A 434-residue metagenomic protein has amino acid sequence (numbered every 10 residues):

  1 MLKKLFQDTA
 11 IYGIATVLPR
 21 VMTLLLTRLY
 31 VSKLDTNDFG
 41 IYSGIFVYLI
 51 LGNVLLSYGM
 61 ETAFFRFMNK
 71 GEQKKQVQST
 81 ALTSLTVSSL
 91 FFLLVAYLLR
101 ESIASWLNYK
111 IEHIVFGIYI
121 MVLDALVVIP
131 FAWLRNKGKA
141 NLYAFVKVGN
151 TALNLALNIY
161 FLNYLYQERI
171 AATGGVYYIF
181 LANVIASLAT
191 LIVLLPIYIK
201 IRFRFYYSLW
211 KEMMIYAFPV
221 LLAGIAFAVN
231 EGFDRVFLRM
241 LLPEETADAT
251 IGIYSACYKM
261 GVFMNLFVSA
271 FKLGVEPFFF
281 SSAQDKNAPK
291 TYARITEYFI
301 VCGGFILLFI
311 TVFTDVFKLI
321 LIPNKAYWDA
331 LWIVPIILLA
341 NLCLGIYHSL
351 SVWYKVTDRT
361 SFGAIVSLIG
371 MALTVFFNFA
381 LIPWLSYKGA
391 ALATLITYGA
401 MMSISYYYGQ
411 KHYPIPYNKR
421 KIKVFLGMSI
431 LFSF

Functional and structural regions predicted by a protein language model:
M1-L5, A172-I179, I192-E231, G274 (+2 more regions): Interhelical loop/hinge segments that connect adjacent transmembrane helices in multipass membrane
K3-E61, S89-L99, I120-M121, N154-L155 (+2 more regions): Signature of the first transmembrane helix
Q7-P19, I45, I50, V54-E101 (+5 more regions): Membrane-water interface segments that mark the loop-to-transmembrane alpha-helix transition
L24-D38, A104, I225-F263, F278-S281 (+1 more regions): Helix-terminus/linker motif at the lipid-water interface of multi-pass membrane proteins
R28, D38-L56, P219, T250-V268 (+3 more regions): Alpha-helical transmembrane segments of polytopic membrane transporters and translocases
F67-S84, I253-S367: Specific pore-lining/lateral-gate transmembrane helices of multi-pass inner-membrane transport and insertion machines
S105, G370, K419-F434: Transmembrane alpha-helical segments of multi-pass transport proteins
V115, F145-Y198, L368-L373, Y387-Y408: Hydrophobic alpha-helical transmembrane segments
